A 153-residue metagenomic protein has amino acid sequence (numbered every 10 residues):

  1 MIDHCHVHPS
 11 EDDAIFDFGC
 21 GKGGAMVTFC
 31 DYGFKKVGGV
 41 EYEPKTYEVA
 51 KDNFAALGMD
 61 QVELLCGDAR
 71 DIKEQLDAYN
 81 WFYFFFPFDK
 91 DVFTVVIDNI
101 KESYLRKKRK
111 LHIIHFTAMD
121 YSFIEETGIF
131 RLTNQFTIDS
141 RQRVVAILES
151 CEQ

Functional and structural regions predicted by a protein language model:
M1-E11: S-adenosyl-L-methionine
D12-G19: Conserved class I S-adenosyl-L-methionine
G23-V27: Glycine-rich SAM-binding Motif I of class I
K35-V40: Short beta-strand element of Class I
E43: Conserved SAM/SAH-binding beta-strand->alpha-helix loop
A50: Conserved SAM-binding loop
M59-D68: Conserved SAM-binding strand-loop segment of SAM-dependent methyltransferases
D91-I147: C-terminal substrate-binding/active-site "lid" region of AdoMet-derived donor-dependent transferases
